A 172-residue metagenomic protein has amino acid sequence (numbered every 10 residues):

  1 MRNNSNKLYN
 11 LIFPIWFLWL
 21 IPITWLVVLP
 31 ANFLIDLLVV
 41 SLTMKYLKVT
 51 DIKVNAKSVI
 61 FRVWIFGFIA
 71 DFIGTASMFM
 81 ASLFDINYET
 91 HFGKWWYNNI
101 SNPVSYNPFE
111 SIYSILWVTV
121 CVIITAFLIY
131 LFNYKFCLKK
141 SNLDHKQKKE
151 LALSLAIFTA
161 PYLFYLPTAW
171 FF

Functional and structural regions predicted by a protein language model:
M1-F172: Juxtamembrane/disordered regions of integral membrane proteins
